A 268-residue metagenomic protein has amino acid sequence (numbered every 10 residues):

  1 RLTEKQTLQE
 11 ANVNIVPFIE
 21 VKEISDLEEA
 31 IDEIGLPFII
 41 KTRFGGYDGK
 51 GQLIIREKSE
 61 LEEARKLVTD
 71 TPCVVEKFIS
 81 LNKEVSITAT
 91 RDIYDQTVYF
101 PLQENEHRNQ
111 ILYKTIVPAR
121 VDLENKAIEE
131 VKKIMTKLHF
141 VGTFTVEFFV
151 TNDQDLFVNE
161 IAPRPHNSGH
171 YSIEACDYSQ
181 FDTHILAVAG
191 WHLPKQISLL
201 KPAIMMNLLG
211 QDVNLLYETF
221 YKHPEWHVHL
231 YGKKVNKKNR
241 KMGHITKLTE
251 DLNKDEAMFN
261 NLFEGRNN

Functional and structural regions predicted by a protein language model:
R1-S86, T90-K137, N260: Active-site nucleotide/adenylate-binding loops and adjacent lid/helix of ATP-dependent enzymes
K41, L186-N268: Peripheral (often C-terminal) accessory segments that flank ATP-dependent C-N-forming ligase machineries
G46-Y47, F78-L81, F149-D153, S198-L200 (+1 more regions): A short beta-turn/loop motif at secondary-structure boundaries
K77, H170, I245-K247: Short, well-ordered beta-strand elements within core beta-sheets of diverse protein domains
R91-Q96, T151-Q154, T249-D251: Short acidic-glycine loop/turn motifs at beta-strand connectors
V98, F144, L156-E160: Protein kinase-like catalytic core scaffold
Q103-E106, I161-P165: Short beta->alpha transition motifs characteristic of CBS
K126-V146, N152, A162-G210: Active-site "cap" helix and flanking loop/linker of ATP-utilizing ligase/carboxylase catalytic domains
